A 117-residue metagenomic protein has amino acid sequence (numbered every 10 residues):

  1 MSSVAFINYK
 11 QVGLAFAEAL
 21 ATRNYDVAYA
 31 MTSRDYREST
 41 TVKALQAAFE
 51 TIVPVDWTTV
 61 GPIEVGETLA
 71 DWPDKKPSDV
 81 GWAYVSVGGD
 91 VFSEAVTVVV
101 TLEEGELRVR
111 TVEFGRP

Functional and structural regions predicted by a protein language model:
M1-S3, Q46-F49, V96: Short charge-dense sequence patches
M1-T22: Short, low-complexity N-terminal intrinsically disordered segments enriched in polar/charged residues
S2-S3, S33, S39, S78 (+2 more regions): Generic serine detector
Q11, A15, Y29-W72: Short solvent-exposed beta->alpha transition segments
P62-P117: Exposed beta-sheet edge and beta->alpha loop/turn motif
